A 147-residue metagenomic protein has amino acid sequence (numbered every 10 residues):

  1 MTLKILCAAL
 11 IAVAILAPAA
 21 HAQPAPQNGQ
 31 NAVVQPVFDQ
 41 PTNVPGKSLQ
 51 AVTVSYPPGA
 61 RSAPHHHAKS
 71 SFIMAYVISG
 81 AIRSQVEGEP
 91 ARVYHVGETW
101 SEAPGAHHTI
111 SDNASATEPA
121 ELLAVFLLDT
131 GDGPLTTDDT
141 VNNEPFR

Functional and structural regions predicted by a protein language model:
T2-C7, A14-Q50, A91-V93, W100 (+1 more regions): A short, N-terminal "cap"/entry segment at the start of jelly-roll beta-barrel domains of the cupin/DSBH fold
N43-K47, A68, Y76, V93 (+1 more regions): Extracellular/periplasmic catalytic domains that process cell-envelope and extracellular macromolecules
Q50-A68, P90-A91, A103-H107: Conserved short histidine dyad/triad with adjacent acidic residue
A51-T53, M74, T99-S101, A124: Conserved hydrophobic/aromatic beta-strand scaffold that supports enzyme active sites
P58, S79, V96-G97, P104: Short, flexible surface segments
S62-H65, Q85, G133-T136: Short, solvent-exposed loop/turn elements at domain surfaces
S70-G88, E98: Glycine- and acidic-residue-biased ligand/ion/polar-headgroup-sensing regions
R83, P90-A91, P104-G133: Ligand-binding loop in jelly-roll beta-barrel domains
